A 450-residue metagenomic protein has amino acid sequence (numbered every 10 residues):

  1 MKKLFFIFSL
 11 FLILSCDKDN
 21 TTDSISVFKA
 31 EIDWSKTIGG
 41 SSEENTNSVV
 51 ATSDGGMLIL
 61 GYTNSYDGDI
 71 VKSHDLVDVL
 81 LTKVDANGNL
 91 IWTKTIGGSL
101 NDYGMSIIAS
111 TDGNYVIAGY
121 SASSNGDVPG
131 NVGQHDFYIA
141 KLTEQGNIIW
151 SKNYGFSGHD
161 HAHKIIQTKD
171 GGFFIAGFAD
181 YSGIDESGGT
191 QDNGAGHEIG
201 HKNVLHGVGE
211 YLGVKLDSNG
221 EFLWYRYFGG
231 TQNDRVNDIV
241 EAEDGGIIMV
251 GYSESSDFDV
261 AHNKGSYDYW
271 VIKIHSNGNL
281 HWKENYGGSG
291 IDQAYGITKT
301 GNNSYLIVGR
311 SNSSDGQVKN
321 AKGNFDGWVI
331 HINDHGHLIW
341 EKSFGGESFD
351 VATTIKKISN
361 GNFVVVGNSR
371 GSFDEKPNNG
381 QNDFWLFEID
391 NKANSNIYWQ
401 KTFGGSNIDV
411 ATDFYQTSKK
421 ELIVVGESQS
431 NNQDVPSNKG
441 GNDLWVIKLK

Functional and structural regions predicted by a protein language model:
L4-I13: Sec-dependent N-terminal signal peptides
D17-K450: A sequence-level/structural motif corresponding to short, flexible coil/turn segments enriched in small polar residues
